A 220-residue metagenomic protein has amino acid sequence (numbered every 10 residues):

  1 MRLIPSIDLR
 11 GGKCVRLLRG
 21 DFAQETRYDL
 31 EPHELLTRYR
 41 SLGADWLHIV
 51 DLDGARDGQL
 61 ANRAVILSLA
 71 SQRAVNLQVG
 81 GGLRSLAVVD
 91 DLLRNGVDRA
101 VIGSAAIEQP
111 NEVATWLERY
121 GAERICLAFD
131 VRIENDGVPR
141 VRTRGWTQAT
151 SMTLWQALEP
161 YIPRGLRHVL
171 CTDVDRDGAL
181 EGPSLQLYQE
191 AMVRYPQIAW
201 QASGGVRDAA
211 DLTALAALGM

Functional and structural regions predicted by a protein language model:
D8, Y39, L47, V79 (+5 more regions): Conserved, mostly hydrophobic/aromatic
R10-V15, R19-A23, L93, V97-D177: Conserved anion-binding
C14-L60: N-terminal beta-alpha supersecondary unit
Y28-R40, S85-D90, T150-P160: Short, acidic/polar
W46-A64, S104, L170-E181: Glycine-rich, proline-tolerant flexible connector loops at the mouths of alpha/beta enzymes
D53, A61-Y120: Glycine/small-residue-rich loop that forms an oxyanion/phosphate-binding "nest" at active or ligand-binding sites
L60-L67, T150-W155, E181-Q189: Charged helix-capping and loop-helix junction motifs
A70-R73, L77-R99, Q186-M220: Catalytic cores of alpha/beta
